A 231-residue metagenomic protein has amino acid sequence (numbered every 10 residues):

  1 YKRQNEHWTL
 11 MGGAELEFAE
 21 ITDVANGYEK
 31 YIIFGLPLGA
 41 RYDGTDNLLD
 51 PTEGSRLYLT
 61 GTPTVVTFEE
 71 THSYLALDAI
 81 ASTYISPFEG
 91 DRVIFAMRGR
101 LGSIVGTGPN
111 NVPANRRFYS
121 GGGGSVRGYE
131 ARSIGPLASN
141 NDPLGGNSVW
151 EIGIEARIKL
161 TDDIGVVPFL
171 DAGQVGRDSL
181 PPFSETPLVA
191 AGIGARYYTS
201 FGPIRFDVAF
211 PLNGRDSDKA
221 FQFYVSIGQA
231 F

Functional and structural regions predicted by a protein language model:
Y1: Conserved small/polar residues in nucleotide/adenosyl-binding loops
Q4-A14, E20-T22: Acidic, glycine-rich low-complexity/disordered segments
F18-D163, P168-A172, G176-D178, Q229-A230: C-terminal outer-membrane beta-barrel translocator/porin domains of Gram-negative envelope proteins and their
K30, L144-G146, E185-P187, S217-K219: A generic structural micro-feature
P37-A40, I193-I204, A220-F231: Outer-membrane beta-barrel "beta-signal"
V166-F169, P203-A209: Conserved active-site loop/cleft motifs that coordinate metal ions or position small ligands
P181-A195: A short alpha/beta connector and helix-capping loop motif
F210-G214: A short, acidic, flexible beta-alpha connecting loop/helix-capping segment that sits on the rim of active
